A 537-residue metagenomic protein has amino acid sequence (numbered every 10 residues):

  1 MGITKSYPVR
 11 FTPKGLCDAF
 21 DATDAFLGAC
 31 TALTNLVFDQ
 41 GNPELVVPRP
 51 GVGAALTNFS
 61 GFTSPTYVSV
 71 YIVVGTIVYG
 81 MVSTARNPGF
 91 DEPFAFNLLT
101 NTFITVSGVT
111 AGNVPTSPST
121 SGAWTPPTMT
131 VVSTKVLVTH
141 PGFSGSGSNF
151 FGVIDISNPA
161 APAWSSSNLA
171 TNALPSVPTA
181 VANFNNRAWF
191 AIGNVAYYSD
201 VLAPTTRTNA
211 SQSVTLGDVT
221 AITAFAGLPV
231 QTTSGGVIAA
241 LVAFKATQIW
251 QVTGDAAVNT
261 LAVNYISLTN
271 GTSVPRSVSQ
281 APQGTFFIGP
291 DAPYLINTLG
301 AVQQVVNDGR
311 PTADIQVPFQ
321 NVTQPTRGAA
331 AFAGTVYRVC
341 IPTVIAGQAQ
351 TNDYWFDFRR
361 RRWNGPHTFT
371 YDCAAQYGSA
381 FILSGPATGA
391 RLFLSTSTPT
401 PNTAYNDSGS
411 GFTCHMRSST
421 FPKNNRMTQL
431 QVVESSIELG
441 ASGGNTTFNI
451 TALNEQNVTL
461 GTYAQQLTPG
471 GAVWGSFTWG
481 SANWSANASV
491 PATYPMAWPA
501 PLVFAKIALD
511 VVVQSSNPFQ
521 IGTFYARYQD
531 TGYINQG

Functional and structural regions predicted by a protein language model:
M1-T102, S121-T134, T269-G284, P290-G537: Beta-sheet repeat architectures centered on beta-propellers
A55-S69, I104-G122, P162-T326: Beta-propeller and closely related beta-pinwheel folds
V68, S146-V153, W164-S167, V181 (+4 more regions): Generic beta-strand hydrophobic packing signal
T84-N87, G142, N194: Short glycine-rich, polar/acidic loop-and-turn segments at beta strand-coil junctions
P126-S167: Hydrophobic or amphipathic alpha-helical targeting/insertion segments
H140-G142, G227-T232, I341-T343: Short regulatory "switch" loops immediately downstream of catalytic or recognition motifs within protein catalytic
